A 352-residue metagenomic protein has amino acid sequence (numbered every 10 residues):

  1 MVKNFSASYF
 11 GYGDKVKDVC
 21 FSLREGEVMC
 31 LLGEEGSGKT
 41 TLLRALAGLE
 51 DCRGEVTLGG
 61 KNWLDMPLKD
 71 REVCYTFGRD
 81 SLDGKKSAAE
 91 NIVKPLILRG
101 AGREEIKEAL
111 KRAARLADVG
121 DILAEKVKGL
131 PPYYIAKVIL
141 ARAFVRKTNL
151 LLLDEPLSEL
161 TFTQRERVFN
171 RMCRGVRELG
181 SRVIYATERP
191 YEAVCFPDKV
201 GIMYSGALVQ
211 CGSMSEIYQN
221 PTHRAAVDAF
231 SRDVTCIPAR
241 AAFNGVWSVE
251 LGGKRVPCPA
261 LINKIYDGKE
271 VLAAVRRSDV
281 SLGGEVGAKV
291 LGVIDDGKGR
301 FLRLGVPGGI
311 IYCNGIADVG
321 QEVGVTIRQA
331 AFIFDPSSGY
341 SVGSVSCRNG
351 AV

Functional and structural regions predicted by a protein language model:
T40, V234-T235, N244-V352: Non-catalytic connector elements of ABC transporters
G54-L64: Conserved ABC transporter NBD signature motif
N62-C74, L98, I217: ABC ATPase NBD coupling module
K86-L98: Q-loop/switch helix immediately C-terminal to the Walker
E105-I122, R174: Conserved ABC ATPase "signature" region
L151-E155: Catalytic Walker B motif of ABC-type/P-loop ATPase nucleotide-binding domains
S205-G206: Conserved ABC ATPase "signature" C-loop
